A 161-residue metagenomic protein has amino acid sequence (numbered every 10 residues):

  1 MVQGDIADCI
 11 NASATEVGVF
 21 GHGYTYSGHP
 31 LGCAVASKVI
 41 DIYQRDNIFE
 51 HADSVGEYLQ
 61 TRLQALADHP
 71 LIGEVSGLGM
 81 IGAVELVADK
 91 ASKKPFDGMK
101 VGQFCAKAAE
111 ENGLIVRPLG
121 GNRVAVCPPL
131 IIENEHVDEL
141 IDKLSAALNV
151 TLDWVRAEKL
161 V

Functional and structural regions predicted by a protein language model:
M1-V161: Conserved N-terminal phosphate-binding loop of PLP-dependent enzymes in the Aspartate aminotransferase
